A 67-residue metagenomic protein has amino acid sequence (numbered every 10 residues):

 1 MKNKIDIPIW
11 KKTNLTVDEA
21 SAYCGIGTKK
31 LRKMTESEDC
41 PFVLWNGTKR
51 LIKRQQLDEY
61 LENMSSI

Functional and structural regions predicted by a protein language model:
K2, L57-I67: A short, Lys/Arg-enriched interface patch at domain edges and termini
N3-K30: Polyanion-binding surface elements
V17, T35, R50-R54, S66-I67: Short, structured secondary-structure boundary patches
A22-L51, D58-E59: Major-groove DNA-recognition helix of helix-turn-helix-type DNA-binding domains
